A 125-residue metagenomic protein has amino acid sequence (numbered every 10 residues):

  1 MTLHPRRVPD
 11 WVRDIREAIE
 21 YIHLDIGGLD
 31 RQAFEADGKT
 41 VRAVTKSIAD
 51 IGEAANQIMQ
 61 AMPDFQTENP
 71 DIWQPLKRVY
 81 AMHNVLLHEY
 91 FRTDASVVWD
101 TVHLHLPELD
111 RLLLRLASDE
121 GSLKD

Functional and structural regions predicted by a protein language model:
M1-D125: Solvent-exposed interaction patches of small proteins and small membrane subunits
